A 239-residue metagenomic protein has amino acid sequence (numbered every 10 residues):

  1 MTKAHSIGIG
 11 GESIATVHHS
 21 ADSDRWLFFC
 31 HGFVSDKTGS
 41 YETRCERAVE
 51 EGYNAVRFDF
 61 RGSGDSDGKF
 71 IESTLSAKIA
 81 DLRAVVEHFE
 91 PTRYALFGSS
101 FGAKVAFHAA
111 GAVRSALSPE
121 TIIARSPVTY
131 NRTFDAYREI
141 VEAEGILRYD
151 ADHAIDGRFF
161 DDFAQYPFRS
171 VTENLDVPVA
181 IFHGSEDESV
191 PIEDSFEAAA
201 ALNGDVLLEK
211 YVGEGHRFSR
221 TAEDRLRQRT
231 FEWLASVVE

Functional and structural regions predicted by a protein language model:
M1-D22: N-terminal cap/lid segment of alpha/beta-hydrolase-fold proteins
D24-G32: Short beta-strand element of the alpha/beta-hydrolase
F33-E46, E193: The serine-hydrolase catalytic nucleophile loop
A48-D67: Conserved alpha/beta-hydrolase
E72-E90: Alpha/beta-hydrolase active-site loop
S115-I155: Hydrolase active-site cap/lid region
N174-D176, I181-H183, D187: Short beta-strand/loop motif that positions the catalytic acidic residue of the alpha/beta-hydrolase fold
E214-R227: Catalytic histidine-centered segment of alpha/beta-hydrolase-like enzymes
